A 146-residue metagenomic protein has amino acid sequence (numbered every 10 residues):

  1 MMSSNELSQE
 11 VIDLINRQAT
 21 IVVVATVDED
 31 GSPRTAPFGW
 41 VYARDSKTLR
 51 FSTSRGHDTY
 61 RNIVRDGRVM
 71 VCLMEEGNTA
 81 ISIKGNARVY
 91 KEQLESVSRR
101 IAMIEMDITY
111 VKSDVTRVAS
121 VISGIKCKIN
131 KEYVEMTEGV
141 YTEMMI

Functional and structural regions predicted by a protein language model:
M1-I146: Binding-site signature for planar aromatic cofactors or substrates
